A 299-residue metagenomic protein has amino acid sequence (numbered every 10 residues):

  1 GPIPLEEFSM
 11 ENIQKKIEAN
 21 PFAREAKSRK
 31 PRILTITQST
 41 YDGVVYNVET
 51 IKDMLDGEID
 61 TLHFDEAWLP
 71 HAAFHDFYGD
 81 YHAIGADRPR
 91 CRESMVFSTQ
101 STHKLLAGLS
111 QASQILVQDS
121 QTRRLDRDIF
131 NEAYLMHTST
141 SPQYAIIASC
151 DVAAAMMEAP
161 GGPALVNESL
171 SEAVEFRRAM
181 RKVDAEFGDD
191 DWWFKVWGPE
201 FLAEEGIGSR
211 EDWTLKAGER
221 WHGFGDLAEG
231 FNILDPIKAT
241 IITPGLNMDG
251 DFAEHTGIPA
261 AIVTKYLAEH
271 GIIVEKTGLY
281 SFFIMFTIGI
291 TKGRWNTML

Functional and structural regions predicted by a protein language model:
G1-D184: Conserved PLP-enzyme active-site core in the AAT-like
V174-L299: Conserved C-terminal alpha-helix-loop-beta "cap" of PLP-dependent enzymes that closes/shapes the active-site mouth
